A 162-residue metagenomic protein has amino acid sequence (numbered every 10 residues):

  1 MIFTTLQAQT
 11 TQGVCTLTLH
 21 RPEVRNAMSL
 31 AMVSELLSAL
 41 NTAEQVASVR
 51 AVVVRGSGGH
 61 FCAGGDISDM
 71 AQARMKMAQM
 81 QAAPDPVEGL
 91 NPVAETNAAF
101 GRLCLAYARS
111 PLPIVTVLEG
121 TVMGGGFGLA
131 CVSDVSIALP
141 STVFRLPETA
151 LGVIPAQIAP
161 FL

Functional and structural regions predicted by a protein language model:
M1-S57: Conserved CoA-thioester-binding segment of acyl-CoA-metabolizing enzymes
L17, V54, D66, L129-C131: Hydrophobic/aromatic residues within transmembrane alpha-helices of multi-pass small-molecule transporters
H20, N26, G58, G64 (+2 more regions): Conserved phosphate-binding and hydrolysis motifs of nucleotide-dependent enzymes
A31-E35, A99, A106: Charged catalytic carboxylate motif
G56-R102: Glycine- (often His-adjacent) and acidic-residue-rich active-site loop that binds/positions the CoA thioester
L103, Y107, V117, M123-L162: CoA-thioester-processing core
